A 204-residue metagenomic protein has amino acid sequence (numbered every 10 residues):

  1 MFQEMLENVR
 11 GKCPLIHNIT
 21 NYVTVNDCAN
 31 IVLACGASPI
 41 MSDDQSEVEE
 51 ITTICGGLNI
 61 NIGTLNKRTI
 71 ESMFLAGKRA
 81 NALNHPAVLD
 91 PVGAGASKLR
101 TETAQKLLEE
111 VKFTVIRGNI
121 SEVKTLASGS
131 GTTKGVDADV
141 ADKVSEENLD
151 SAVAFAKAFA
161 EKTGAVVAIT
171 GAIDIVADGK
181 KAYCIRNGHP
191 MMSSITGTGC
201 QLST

Functional and structural regions predicted by a protein language model:
M1-F74, R79-N81, P86, V153-T204: Small-residue (G/A/S/T)-rich helix-start motifs and N-terminal tracts that mark the onset
T20, R68, G95-A96, E147-N148: Residues that cap or flank secondary-structure elements
V48, L89-G93, R117-S121, N148 (+1 more regions): Short C-terminal domain-edge/linker segments immediately following a structured domain
L58-N61, P86-P91, G135-D139: Short beta-strands and strand-loop turn motifs
T69-G118: Glycine/small-residue-rich loop that forms an oxyanion/phosphate-binding "nest" at active or ligand-binding sites
V92-A96, E122, I173-D174, H189: Acidic, glycine-rich active-site loops and adjacent beta-strand->loop/helix elements that engage anionic groups
R100-A182: Conserved phosphate/ATP/ADP-binding segment of small-molecule kinases
